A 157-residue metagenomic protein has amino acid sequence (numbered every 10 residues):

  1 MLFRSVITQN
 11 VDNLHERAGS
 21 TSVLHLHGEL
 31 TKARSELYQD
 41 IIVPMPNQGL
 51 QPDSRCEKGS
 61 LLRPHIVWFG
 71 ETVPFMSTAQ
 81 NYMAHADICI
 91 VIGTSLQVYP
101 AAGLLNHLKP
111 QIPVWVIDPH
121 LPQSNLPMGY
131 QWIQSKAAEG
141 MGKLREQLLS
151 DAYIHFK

Functional and structural regions predicted by a protein language model:
M1-K157: Conserved catalytic alpha/beta core of Sir2/sirtuin-type deacylases, generalized to analogous enzyme cores that bind
